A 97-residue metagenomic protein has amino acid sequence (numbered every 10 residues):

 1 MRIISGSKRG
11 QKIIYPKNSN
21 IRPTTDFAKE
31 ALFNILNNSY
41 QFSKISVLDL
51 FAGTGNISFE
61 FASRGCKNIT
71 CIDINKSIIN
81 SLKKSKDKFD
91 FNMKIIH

Functional and structural regions predicted by a protein language model:
M1-H97: Class I S-adenosyl-L-methionine-dependent methyltransferase catalytic core
